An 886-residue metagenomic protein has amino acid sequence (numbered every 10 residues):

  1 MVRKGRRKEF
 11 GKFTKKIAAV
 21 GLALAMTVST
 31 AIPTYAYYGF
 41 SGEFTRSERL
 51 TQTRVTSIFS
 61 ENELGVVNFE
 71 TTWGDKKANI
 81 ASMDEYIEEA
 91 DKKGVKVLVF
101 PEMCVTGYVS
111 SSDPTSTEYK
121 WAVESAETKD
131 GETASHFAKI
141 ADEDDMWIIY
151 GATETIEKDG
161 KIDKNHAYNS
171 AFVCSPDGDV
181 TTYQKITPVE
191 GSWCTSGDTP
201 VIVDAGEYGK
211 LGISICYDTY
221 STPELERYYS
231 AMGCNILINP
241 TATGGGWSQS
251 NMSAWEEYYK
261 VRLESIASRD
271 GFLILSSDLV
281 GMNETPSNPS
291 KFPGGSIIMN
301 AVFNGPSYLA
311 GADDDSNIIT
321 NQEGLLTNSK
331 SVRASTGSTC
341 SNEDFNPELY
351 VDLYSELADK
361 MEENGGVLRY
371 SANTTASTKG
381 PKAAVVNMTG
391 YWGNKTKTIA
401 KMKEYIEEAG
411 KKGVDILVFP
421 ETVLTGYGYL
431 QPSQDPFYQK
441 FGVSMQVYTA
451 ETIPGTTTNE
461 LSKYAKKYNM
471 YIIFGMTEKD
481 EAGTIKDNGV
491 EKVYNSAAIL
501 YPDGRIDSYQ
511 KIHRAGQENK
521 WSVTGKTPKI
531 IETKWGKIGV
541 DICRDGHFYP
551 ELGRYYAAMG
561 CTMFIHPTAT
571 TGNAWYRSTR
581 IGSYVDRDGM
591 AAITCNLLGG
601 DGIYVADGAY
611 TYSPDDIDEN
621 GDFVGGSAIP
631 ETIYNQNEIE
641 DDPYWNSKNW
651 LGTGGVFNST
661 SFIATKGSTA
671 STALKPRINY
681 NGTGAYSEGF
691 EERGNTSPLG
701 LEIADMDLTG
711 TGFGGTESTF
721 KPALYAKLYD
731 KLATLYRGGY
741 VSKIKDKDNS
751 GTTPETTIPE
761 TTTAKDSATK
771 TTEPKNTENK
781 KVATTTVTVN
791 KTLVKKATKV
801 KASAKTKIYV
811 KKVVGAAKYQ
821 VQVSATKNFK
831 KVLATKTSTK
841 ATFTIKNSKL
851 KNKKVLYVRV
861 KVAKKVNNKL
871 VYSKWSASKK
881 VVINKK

Functional and structural regions predicted by a protein language model:
V28-E43: Sec-dependent signal peptide cleavage junction
K76, E85-P176, G244-S265, R269-F272 (+3 more regions): Cys-nucleophile CN-hydrolase/nitrilase-fold catalytic domain and related Cys-dependent amidase chemistry that acts on
A126, K139, T155-S265, T320-T327 (+9 more regions): Active-site catalytic loop in hydrolytic enzyme cores
A126-W147, Y220-I319, E323-L326, E451-Y471 (+1 more regions): CN hydrolase (nitrilase-like) catalytic-core segments centered on the catalytic cysteine and neighboring Lys/Glu
D746-V787: Ser/Thr/Gly/Pro-rich low-complexity, disordered linker/stalk segments of secreted and cell-surface proteins
A804-G815: Conserved aromatic anchor
L850-N868: Beta-strand-rich modules
N867-K885: Extracellular fibronectin type III
